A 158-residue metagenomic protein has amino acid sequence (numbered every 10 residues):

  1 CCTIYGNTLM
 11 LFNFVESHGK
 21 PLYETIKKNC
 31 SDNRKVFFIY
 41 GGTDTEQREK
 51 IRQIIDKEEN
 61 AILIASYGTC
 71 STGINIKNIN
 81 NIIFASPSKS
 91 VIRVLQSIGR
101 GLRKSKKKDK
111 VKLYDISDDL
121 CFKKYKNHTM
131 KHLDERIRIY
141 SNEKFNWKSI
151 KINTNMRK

Functional and structural regions predicted by a protein language model:
C1-I26, Y140: Conserved strand-helix element at the start of the C-terminal RecA-like helicase core
Y5, C30-N33, K144-N146: Glycine-centered loop/turn motif at secondary-structure junctions
G6-N7, R34-K35, E59-A61: Short coil/turn segments at beta-strand junctions that form active-site/ligand-binding loops
N7, F145-K158: Long, largely alpha-helical accessory region at the distal end of helicase-like NTP-driven motors
L9, K27-E49: Conserved RecA-like helicase motor-core motifs
V36-F38, L113, W147-S149: Conserved beta-strand scaffold positions in the cores of enzyme catalytic domains, especially in NTP/NDP-utilizing
Y40-N142: Conserved RecA-like P-loop NTPase helicase motor core
